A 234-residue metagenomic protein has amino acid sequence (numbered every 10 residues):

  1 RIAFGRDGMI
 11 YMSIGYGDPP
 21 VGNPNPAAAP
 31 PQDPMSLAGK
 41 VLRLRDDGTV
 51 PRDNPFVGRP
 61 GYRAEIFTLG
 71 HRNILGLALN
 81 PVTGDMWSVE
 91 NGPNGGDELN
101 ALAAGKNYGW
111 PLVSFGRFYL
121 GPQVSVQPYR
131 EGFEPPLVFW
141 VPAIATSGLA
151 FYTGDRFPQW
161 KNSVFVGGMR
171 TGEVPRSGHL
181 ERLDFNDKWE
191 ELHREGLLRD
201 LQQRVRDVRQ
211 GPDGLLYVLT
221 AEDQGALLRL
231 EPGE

Functional and structural regions predicted by a protein language model:
R1-G17, G39-K40: Aromatic- and glycine-enriched pocket-lining scaffold segments that form the walls of small-molecule binding clefts
I2, I74, V208: Conserved RecA-like P-loop NTPase ATPase core
A3-D7, N80-V82, Y152-G154, G211-D213: Structural WD40 beta-propeller signal
M9-Y11, G84-D85, S163, L215: Generic structural signal for coil-to-beta-strand starts
Y16-E195, Q203, G225, P232-G233: Beta-propeller domain segments
D207-E234: Blade-level signature of beta-propeller repeat domains, shared across WD40, Kelch, NHL, RCC1 and BNR/Asp-box propellers
